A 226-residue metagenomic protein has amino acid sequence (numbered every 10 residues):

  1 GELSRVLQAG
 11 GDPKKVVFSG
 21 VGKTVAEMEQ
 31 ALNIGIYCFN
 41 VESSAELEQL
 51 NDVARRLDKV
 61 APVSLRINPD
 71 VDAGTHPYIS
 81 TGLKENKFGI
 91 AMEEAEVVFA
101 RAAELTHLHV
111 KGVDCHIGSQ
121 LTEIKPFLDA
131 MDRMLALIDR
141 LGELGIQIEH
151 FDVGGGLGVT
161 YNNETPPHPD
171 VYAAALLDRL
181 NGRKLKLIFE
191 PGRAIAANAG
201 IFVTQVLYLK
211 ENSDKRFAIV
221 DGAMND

Functional and structural regions predicted by a protein language model:
G1-V159, T165: Conserved alpha/beta-domain cores
S119-D226: C-terminal active-site-proximal or functional interface alpha/beta core segments in diverse enzymes
